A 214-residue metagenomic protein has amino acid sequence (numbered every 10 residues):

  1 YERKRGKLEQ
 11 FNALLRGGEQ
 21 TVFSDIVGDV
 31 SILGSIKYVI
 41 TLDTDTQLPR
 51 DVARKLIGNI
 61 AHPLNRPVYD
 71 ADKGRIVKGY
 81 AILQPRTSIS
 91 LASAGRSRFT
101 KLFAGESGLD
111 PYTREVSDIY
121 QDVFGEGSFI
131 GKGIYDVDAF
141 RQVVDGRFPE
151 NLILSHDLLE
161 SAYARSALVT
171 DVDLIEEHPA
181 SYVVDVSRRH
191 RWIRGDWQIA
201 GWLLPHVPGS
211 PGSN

Functional and structural regions predicted by a protein language model:
Y1-N214: Internal catalytic domains of large membrane-associated glycosyltransferases
